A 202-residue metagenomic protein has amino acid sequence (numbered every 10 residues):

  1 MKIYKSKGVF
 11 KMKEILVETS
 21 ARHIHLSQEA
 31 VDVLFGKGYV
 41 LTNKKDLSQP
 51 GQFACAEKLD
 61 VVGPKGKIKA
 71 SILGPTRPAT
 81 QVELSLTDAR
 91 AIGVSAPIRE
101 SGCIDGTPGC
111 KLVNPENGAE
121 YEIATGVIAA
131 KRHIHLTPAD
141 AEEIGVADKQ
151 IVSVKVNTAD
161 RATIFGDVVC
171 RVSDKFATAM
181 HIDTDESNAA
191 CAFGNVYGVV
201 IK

Functional and structural regions predicted by a protein language model:
M1-K11: Short, Lys/Arg-enriched N-terminal segments with co-localized hydrophobic residues within the first ~10-30 amino acids
F10, A119-E120: Generic signal for short, ordered secondary-structure residues within or immediately flanking folded domains
L16-E18, H23-V62, A70-E116, E122-K149 (+2 more regions): Short beta-strand-centered segments at strand-helix junctions
N157-A162: Short, charged beta-turn/beta-strand-edge "cap" motif at the junction between a beta-strand and an adjacent loop
V200-K202: Short beta-strand-to-coil "C-cap" segments at the C-terminal boundary of structured domains/repeats, marking
